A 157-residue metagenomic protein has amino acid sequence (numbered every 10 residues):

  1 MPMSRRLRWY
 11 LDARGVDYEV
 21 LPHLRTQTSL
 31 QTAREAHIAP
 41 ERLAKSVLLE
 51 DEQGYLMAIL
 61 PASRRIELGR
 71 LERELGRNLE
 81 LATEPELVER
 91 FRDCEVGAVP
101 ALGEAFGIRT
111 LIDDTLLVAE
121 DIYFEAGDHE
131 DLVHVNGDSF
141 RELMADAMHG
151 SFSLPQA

Functional and structural regions predicted by a protein language model:
M1-A157: Extended, low-hydrophobicity, polar/charged segments
